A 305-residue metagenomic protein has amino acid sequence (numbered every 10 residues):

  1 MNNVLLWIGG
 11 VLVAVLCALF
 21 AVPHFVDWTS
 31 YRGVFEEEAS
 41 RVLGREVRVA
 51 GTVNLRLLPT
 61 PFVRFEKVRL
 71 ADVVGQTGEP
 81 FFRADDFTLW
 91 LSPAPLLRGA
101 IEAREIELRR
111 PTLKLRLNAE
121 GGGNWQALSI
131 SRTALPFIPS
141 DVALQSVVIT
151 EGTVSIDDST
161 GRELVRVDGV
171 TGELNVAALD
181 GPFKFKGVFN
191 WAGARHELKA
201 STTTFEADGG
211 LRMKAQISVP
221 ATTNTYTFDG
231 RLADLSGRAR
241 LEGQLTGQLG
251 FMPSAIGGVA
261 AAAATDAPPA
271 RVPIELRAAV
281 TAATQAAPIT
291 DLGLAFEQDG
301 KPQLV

Functional and structural regions predicted by a protein language model:
M1-G44: N-terminal type II signal-anchor transmembrane helix that functions as the membrane-insertion/stop-transfer segment
M1-V13, F20, A283-Q285, I289 (+2 more regions): Extended terminal
R45, T60-F62, E66-D180, W191 (+1 more regions): Secondary-structure transition motifs
A50-P61: Short edge beta-strands and adjacent turn/loop segments
R98-I101, T160-I274, Q285-V305: Interface amphipathic segments
